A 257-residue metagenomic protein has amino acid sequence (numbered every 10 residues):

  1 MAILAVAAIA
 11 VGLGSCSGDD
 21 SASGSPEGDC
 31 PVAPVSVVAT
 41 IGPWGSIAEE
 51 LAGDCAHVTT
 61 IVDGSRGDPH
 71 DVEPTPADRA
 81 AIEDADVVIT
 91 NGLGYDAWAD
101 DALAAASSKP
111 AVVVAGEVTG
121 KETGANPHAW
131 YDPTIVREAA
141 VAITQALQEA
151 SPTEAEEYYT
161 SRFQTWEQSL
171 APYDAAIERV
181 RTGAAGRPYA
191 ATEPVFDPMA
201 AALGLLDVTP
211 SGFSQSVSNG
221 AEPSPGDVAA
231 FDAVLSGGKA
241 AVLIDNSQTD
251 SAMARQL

Functional and structural regions predicted by a protein language model:
I3-A5, A10-L257: Extracytoplasmic metal-acquisition and chelation regions
